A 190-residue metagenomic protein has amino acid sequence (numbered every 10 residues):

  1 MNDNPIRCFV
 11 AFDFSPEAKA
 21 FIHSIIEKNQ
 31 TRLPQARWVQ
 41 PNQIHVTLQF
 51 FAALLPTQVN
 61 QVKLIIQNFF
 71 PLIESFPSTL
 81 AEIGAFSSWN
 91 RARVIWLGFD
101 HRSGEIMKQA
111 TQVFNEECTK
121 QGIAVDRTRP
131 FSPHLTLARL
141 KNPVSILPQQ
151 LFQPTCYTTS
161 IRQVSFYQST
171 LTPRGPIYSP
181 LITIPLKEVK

Functional and structural regions predicted by a protein language model:
M1-K190: Histidine-dependent nucleotide/RNA phosphoesterase domain, centered on the 2H-phosphoesterase fold with its duplicated
